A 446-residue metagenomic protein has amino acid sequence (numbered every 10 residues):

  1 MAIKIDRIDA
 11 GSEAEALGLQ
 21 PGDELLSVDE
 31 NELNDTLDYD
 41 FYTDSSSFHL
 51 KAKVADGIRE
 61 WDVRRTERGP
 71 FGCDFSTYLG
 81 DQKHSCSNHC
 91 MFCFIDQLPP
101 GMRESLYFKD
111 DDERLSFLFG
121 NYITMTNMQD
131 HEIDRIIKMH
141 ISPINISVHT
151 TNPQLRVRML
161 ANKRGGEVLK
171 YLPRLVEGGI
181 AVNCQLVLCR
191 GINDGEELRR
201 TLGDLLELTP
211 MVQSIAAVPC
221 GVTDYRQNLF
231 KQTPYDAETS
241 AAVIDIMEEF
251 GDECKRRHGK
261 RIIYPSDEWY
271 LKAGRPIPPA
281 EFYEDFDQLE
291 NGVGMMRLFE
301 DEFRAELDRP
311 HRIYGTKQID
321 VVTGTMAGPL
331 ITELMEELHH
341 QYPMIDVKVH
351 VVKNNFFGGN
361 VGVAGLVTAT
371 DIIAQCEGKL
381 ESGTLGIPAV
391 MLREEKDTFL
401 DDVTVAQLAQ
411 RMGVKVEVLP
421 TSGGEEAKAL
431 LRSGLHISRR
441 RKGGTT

Functional and structural regions predicted by a protein language model:
M1-D9: PDZ/PDZ-like groove recognition
K4, G274-T446: Radical SAM enzyme core and accessory elements
A14-N34: Conserved PDZ fold ligand-binding element
G22, V212, C254-Y264, I345 (+1 more regions): Flexible, glycine/charged-enriched surface loops at secondary-structure junctions
S27-K51: PDZ domains, with a preference for the canonical peptide-binding region formed by the helix
I58, R65-M211, G221-F250: Conserved Radical SAM active-site core
P143-N145, A181-N183, S214-A216, I262-Y264 (+1 more regions): Structural preference for beta-strand elements that scaffold enzyme active sites
I192, V212-E238, H258-E281, N354-N360 (+1 more regions): Flexible glycine/acidic-rich beta-alpha junction loops that bind and position SAM and/or redox cofactors in anaerobic
